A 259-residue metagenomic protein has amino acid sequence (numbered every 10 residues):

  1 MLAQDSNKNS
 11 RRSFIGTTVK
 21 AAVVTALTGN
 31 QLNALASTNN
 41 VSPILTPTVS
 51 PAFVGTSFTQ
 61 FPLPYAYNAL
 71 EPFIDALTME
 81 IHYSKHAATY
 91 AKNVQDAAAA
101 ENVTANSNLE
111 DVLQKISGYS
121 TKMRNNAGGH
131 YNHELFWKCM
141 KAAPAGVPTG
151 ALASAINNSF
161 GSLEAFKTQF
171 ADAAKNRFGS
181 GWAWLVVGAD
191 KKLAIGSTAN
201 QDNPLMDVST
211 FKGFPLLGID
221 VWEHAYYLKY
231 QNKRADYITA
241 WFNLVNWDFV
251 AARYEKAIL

Functional and structural regions predicted by a protein language model:
M1-S13, K20-V23, S37: N-terminal secretory signal peptides
N30-L70: C-terminal segment of N-terminal export signals and the immediately downstream linker at the start of the mature
P51-G55, K85, A91, D96-A105 (+1 more regions): All-alpha RGS (Regulator of G-protein Signaling) helical domain and cognate RGS-like helical scaffolds
F58-T89: Mature N-terminal segment immediately following signal peptide/propeptide cleavage in secreted/periplasmic
Q60, A87, H130, L185 (+2 more regions): Divalent metal-coordination and catalytic microenvironments
A69, A76-I81, S120-T121, K141 (+1 more regions): Second-shell loop/turn segments in exported
K175, S180-Q231, T239-L244: An amphipathic alpha-helical core segment
R234-L259: N-terminal targeting pre-sequences for secretion and organelle import
